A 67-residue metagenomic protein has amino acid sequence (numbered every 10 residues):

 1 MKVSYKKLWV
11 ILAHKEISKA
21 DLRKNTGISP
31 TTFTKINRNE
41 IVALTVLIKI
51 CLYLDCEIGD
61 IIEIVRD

Functional and structural regions predicted by a protein language model:
M1-A20: A short, Lys/Arg-rich alpha-helix, primarily the initiator
L12, R23, C51: The alpha-helix within a helix-turn-helix
D21, T32, D60: Residues in the helix-turn-helix
I28-V42: Recognition helix of helix-turn-helix/homeodomain-like DNA-binding domains that insert into the DNA major groove
N39-L52: Short, basic-rich loop-to-helix N-cap that marks the start of a DNA-contacting helix
D55-D67: Short C-terminal boundary/hinge segments that cap the last helix of small helical domains
